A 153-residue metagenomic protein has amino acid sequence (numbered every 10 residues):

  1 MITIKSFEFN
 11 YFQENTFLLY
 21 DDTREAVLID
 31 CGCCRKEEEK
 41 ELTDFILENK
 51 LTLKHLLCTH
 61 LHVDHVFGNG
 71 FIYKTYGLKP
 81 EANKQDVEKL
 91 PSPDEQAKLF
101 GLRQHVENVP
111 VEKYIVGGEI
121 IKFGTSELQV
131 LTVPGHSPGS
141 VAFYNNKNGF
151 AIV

Functional and structural regions predicted by a protein language model:
M1-N49, A142-V153: Conserved beta-strand hairpin/beta-sheet module of binuclear metal-dependent hydrolase folds, prominently
T3-F7, F100-P110, Q129-L131: Short, P/G- and charge-enriched loop/turn segments at secondary-structure junctions
I4-E8, G32-C34, L56-T59, Q129-V133: Short, flexible loop segments at the rims of nucleotide/cofactor-binding pockets, characterized by
F12, H62, D86, S126 (+1 more regions): A generic "binding-loop/recognition-motif" signal
Q13-E14, P110, V116, P138-S140: Short beta-strand-initiation
L18, E119-N146, F150: Core dinuclear metal-dependent hydrolase active-site scaffold
L19, D30, H60, I72 (+4 more regions): Divalent metal-coordination and catalytic microenvironments
C34-E39, T43-K122: Active-site HxH/HxHxD metal-binding segment of metal-dependent hydrolases
